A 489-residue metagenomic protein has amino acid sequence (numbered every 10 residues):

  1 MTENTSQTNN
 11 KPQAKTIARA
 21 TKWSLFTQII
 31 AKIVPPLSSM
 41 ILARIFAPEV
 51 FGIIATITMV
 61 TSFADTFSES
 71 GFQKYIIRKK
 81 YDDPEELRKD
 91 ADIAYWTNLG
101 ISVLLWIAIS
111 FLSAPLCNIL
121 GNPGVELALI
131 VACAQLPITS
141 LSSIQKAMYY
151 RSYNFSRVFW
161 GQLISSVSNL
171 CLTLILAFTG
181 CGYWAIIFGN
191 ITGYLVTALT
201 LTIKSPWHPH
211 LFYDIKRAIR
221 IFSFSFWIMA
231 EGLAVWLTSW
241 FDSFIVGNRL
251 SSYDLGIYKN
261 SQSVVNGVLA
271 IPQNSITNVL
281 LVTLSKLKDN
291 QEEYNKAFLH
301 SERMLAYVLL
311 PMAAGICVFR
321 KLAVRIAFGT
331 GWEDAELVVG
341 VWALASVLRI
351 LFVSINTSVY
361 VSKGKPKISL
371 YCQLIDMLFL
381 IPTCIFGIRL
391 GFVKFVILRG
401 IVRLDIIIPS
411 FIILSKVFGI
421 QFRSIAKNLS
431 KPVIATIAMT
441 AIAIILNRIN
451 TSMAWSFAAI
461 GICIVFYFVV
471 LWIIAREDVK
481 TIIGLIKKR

Functional and structural regions predicted by a protein language model:
T2, K74, Y95-G121, L127 (+5 more regions): Alpha-helical transmembrane segments of multi-pass membrane transport and lipid-handling proteins
T2-Q13, I17, S156, L199-W240 (+4 more regions): Interhelical loop/hinge segments that connect adjacent transmembrane helices in multipass membrane
T2-T8, S415-F422, L429-S430, A441-R489: Membrane-proximal transmembrane or re-entrant/amphipathic helices at the cytosolic face
E3, Q13-F72, T97-P115, Q135 (+5 more regions): Signature of the first transmembrane helix
I17-A18, R78-K80, P137-L163, T179 (+5 more regions): Membrane-interface junctions at transmembrane-helix termini in multi-pass inner-membrane proteins
A20-P35, S165, I186-G193, T197 (+6 more regions): Transmembrane helical elements of multi-pass membrane transporters/channels
A55, E126, I130-C133, W160-P206 (+8 more regions): Hydrophobic alpha-helical transmembrane segments
F67-E85, Y150-R151, S261, V265-L309 (+1 more regions): Helix-loop junctions and terminal segments of transmembrane helices in multi-pass membrane transport/translocation
